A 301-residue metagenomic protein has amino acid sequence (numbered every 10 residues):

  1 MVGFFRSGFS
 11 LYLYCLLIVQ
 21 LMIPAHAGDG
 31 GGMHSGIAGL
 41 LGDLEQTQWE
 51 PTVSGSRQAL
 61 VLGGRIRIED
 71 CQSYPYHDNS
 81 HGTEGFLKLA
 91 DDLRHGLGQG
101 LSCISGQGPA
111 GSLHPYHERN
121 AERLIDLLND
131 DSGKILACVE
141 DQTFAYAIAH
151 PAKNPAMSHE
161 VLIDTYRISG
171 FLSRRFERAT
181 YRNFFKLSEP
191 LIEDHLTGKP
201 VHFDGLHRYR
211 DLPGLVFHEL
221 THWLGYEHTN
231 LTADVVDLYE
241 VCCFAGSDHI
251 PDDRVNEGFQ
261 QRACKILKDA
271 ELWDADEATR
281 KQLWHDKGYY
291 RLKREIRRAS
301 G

Functional and structural regions predicted by a protein language model:
M1-S7: N-terminal secretory signal peptides that target proteins for export/translocation
S10-L21: Bacterial N-terminal signal peptides
H26-P213, W223-G301: Predominantly extracellular/secreted Zn2+-dependent metalloproteases
E219: Walker B catalytic acidic pair
